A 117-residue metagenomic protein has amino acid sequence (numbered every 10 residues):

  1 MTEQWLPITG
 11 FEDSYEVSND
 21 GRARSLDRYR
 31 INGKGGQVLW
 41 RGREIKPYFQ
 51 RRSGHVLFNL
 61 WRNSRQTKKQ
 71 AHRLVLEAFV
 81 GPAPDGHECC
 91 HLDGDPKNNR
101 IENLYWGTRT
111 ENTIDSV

Functional and structural regions predicted by a protein language model:
M1-C89, D93-V117: Conserved recognition-core residues within compact binding domains
